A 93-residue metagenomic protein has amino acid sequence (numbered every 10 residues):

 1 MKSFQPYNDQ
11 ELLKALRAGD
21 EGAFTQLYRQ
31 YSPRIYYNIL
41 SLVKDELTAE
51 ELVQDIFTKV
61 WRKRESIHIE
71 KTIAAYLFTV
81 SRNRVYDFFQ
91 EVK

Functional and structural regions predicted by a protein language model:
M1-E11: Extreme N-terminal regulatory/targeting segments of RNA polymerase sigma factors
K2-S3, R17-T25, Y36-D55: Short, charged helix-capping/linker segments at alpha-helix termini
Q5, I69-E70: Residue-level signature of the cytosolic catalytic core of signaling kinases
L12, A23-F24, I73: Hydrophobic side chains within well-formed alpha-helices
L27, Y31, I35, I56 (+1 more regions): Residue-level preference for hydrophobic side chains embedded in well-ordered alpha helices
E65-I69, T79-K93: Arg/Lys-rich amphipathic alpha helix in sigma70-family domain 2
